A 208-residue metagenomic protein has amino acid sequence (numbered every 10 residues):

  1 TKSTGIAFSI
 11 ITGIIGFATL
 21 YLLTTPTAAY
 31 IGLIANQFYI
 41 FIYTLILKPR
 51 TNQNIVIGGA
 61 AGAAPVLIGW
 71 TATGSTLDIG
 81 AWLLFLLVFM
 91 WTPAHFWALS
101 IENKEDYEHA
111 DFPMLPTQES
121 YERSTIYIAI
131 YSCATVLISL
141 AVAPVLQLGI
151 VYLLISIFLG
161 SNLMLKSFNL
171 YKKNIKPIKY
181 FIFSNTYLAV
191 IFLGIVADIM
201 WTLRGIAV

Functional and structural regions predicted by a protein language model:
T1, W97-S124: Cytosolic, membrane-interface loops and tails of multi-pass inner-membrane proteins
T1-Y30, S120-P144: Multi-pass membrane catalytic core of lipid/isoprenoid biosynthesis enzymes
T4-T73: Intramembrane alpha-helical segments
I6-I10, A29-I34, V56, A81-F85 (+3 more regions): Hydrophobic alpha-helical transmembrane segments
I15-Y30, P65-F89, I138-V151, V196-V208: Helix-coil boundary and interhelical linker segments in multi-pass alpha-helical membrane proteins
Q37-T44, L86-K104, V136, F158-L170: Transmembrane alpha-helical segments that form the membrane-embedded catalytic/substrate-channel core of multi-pass
N54, H95, S120, S184: Residue-level signal for inorganic ion chemistry
S161-I191: Interfacial loop-to-transmembrane junctions
